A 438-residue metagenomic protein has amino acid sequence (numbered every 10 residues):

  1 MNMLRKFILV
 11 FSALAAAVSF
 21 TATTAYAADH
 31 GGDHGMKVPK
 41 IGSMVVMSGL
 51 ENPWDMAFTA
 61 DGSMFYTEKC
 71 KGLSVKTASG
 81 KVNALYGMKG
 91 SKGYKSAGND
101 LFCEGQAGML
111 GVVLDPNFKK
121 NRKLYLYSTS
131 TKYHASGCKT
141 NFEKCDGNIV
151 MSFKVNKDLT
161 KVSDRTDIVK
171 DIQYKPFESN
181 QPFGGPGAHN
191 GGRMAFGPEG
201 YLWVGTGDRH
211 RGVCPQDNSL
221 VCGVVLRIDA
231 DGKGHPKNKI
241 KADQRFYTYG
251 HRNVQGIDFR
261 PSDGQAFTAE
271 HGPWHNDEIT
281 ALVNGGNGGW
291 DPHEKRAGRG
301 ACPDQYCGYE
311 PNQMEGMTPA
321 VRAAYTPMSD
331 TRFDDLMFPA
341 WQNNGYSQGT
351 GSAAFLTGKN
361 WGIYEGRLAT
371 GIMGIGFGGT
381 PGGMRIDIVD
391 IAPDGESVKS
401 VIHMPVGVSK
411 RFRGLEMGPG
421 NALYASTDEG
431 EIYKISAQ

Functional and structural regions predicted by a protein language model:
V10-S19: Bacterial N-terminal signal peptides
D29-M36, G93-C103, A107-M109, N117-K119 (+4 more regions): Beta-propeller domain segments
V45-E51, G87, F102-E104, V169-D171 (+4 more regions): Surface loop/turn motifs at the tips and blade-to-blade linkers of beta-strand repeat domains
V45-K71, S347-F355: Beta-strand-rich domains and repeat architectures in extracellular enzymes and scaffolds, especially beta-propellers
S63-T67, K123-Y127, Y201-G205, Q265-A269 (+2 more regions): Conserved beta-propeller blade signature
F65-K89, G383: Beta-propeller domains
C138-A195: Asp-box/WD-like beta-propeller blade repeats and closely related beta-sheet repeat scaffolds
G414-Q438: Blade-level signature of beta-propeller repeat domains, shared across WD40, Kelch, NHL, RCC1 and BNR/Asp-box propellers
